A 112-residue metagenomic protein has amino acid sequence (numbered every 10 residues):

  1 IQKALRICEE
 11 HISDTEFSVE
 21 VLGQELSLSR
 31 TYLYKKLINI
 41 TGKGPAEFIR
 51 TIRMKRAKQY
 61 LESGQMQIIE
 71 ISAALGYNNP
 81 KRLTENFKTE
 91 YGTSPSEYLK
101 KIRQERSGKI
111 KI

Functional and structural regions predicted by a protein language model:
I1-D14, Q24, K100-I112: Inter-domain helical "communication" segments and dimerization helices that couple sensory or membrane-embedded modules
L5-F17, L37, T41, K58-Q67 (+2 more regions): Basic, amphipathic alpha-helical hairpins
I7, R30, I52-M54: Secondary-structure boundary/capping motif
V19-I49, S72-S94: Basic/polar phosphate-binding segments, predominantly the helix-turn-helix DNA-binding elements of transcriptional
N39-N78, K100-I112: Terminal helix-turn-helix DNA-binding modules in bacterial transcription factors
